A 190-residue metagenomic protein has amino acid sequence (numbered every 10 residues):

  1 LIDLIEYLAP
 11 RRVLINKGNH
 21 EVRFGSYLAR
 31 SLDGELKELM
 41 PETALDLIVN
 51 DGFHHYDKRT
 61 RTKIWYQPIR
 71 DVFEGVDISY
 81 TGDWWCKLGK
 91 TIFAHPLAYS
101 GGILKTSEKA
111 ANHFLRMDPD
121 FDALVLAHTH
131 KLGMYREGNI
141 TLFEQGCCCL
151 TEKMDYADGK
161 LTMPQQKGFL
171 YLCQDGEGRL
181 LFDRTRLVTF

Functional and structural regions predicted by a protein language model:
I2-A123, C147: Conserved catalytic scaffold of divalent metal-dependent phosphoesterases
L97-V188: Conserved beta-sheet core of the metallophosphoesterase superfamily
